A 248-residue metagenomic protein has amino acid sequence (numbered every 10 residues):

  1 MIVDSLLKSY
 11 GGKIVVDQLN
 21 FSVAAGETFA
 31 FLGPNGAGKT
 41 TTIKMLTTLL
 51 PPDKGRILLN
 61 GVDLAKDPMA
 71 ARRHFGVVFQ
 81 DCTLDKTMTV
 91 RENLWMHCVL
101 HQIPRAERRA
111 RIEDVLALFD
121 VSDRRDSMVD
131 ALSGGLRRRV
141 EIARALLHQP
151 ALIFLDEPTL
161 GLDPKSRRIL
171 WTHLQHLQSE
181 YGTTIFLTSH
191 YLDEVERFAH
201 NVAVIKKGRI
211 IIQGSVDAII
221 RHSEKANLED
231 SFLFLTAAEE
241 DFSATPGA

Functional and structural regions predicted by a protein language model:
G55-K66, A71: Conserved ABC transporter NBD signature motif
W95, V99, A106-R124: Conserved ABC ATPase "signature" region
M128-L132: Conserved ABC ATPase signature
Q149: Conserved catalytic motifs of ABC-family nucleotide-binding domains
I153-D156: Catalytic Walker B motif of ABC-type/P-loop ATPase nucleotide-binding domains
Q213-G214: ABC ATPase "signature
